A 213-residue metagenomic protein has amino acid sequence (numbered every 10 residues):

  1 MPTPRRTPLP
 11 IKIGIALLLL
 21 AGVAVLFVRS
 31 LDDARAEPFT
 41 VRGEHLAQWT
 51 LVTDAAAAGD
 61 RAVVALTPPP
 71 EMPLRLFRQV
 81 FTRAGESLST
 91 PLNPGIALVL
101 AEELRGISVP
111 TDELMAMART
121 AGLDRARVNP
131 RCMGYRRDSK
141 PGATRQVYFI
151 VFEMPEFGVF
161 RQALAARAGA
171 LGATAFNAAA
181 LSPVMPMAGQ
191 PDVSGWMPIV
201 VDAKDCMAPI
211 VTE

Functional and structural regions predicted by a protein language model:
M1, R5-T7, R35, G195: Compositionally biased, intrinsically disordered/low-complexity regions enriched for serine, proline and threonine
P2-L19: N-terminal Sec-pathway targeting helices
V23-E213: Histidine-dependent nucleotide/RNA phosphoesterase domain, centered on the 2H-phosphoesterase fold with its duplicated
